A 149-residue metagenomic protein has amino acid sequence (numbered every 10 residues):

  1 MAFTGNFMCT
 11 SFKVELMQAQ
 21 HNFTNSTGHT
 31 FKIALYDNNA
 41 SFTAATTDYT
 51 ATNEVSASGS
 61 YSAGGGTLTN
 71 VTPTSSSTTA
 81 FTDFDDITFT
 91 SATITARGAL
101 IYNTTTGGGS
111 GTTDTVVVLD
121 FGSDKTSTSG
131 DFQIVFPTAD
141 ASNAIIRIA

Functional and structural regions predicted by a protein language model:
M1-R97, T104-A149: Small cysteine-rich, disulfide-bonded extracellular modules of the LU/uPAR three-finger superfamily and closely related
